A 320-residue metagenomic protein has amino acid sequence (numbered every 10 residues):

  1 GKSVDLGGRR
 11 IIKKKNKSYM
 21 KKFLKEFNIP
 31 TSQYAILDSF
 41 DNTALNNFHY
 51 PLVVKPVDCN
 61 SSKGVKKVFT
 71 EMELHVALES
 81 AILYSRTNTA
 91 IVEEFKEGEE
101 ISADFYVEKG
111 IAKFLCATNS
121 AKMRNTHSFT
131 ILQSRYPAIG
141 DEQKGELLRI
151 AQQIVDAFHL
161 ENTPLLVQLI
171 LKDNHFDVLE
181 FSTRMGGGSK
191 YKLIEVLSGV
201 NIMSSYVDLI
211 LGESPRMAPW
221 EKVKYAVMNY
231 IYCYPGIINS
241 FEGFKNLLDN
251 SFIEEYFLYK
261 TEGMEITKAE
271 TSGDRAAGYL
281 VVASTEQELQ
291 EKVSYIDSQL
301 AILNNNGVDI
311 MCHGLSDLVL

Functional and structural regions predicted by a protein language model:
G1-K14: Positively charged, low-complexity/disordered segments
N16-I91, E97, E108-G110, Q133 (+3 more regions): Active-site nucleotide/adenylate-binding loops and adjacent lid/helix of ATP-dependent enzymes
N42-A44, V207-L320: Peripheral (often C-terminal) accessory segments that flank ATP-dependent C-N-forming ligase machineries
L52, K113, D177-E180: Protein kinase-like catalytic core scaffold
P56-C59, S128, A269-D274: Short, flexible turn/loop "capping" segments at secondary-structure junctions
K66, E94, E195, A276-S284: Short, well-ordered beta-strand elements within core beta-sheets of diverse protein domains
M72, E94-L160, P164, L171 (+3 more regions): ATP-dependent carboxylate/phosphate-activation module, predominantly the ATP-grasp catalytic core and closely related
